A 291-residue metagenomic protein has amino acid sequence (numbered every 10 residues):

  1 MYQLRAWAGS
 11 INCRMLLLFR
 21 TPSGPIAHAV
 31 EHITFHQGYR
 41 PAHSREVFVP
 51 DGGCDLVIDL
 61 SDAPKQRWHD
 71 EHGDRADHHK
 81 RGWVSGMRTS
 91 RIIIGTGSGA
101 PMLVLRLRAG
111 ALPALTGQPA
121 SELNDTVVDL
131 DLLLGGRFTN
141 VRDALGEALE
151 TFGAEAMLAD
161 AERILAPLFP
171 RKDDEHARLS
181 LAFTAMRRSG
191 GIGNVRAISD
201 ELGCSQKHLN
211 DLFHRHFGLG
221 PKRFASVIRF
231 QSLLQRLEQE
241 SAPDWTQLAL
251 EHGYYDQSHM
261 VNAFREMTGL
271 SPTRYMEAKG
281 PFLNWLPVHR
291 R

Functional and structural regions predicted by a protein language model:
Y2-Q206, H216-P221, Q235-Q239, D244-Y255 (+1 more regions): Alpha-helical bundle regulatory/interaction domains
A6, M260-N262: Intrinsic structural disorder/low-complexity segments
F213, A225, F264-R265, M276: DNA major-groove recognition helix of helix-turn-helix
